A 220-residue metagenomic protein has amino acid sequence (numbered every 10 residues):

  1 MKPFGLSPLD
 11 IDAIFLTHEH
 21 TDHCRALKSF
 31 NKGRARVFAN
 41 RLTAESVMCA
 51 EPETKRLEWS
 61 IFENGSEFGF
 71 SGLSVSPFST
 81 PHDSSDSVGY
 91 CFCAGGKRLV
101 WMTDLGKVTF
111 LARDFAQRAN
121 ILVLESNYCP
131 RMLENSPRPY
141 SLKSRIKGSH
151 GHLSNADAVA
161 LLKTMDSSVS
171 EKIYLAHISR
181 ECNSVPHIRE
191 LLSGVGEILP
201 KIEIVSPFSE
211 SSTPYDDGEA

Functional and structural regions predicted by a protein language model:
M1-A39: Active-site metal-binding motif and surrounding structural segment of the metallo-beta-lactamase
K2-L9, R25, F62-I121, T213-A220: Core dinuclear metal-dependent hydrolase active-site scaffold
D12-D22, F38-R41, V100-T103, V123-E125 (+2 more regions): Active-site neighborhood of phospho(di)ester-bond hydrolases with catalytic His/Asp-centered motifs
H20-C24, E45-S46, S84-S85, V108-F110 (+2 more regions): Active-site environment of divalent metal-dependent phosphoester hydrolases
R25-R34, M48-A50, N183-E190: Metal-dependent catalytic neighborhoods of phosphoester/phosphodiester hydrolases
T43-I61: Active-site neighborhood of divalent metal-dependent phosphoester bond hydrolases
F110-S206: Cap/insert and terminal regions of metallo-dependent hydrolase folds
I198-A220: Short, basic/aromatic-enriched C-terminal tail that caps enzymatic domains
